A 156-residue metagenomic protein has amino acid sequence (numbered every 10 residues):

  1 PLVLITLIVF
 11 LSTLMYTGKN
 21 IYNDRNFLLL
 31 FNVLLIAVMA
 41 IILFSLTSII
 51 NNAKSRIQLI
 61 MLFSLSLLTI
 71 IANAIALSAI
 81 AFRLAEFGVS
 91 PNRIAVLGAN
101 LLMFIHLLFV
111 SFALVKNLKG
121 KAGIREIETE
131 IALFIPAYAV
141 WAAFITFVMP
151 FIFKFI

Functional and structural regions predicted by a protein language model:
P1-F82, N92: Generic multipass alpha-helical transmembrane bundles of integral membrane proteins
L7-L14, P136, V140-I145: An N-terminal assembly and electron-transfer interface module characteristic of large anaerobic redox and radical
R25-I36, R93-F104, L133-A137: Alpha-helical transmembrane segments of polytopic membrane proteins
V33-S45, L102-L114, V140-A143: Hydrophobic cores of alpha-helical transmembrane segments in multi-pass inner/ER membrane proteins, independent
L67-A76, A99-A113: Hydrophobic alpha-helical membrane segments
A79-I80, F109-K121: Transmembrane alpha-helical segments of integral membrane proteins
K119-A139: Interfacial loop-to-transmembrane junctions
I145-I156: Juxtamembrane boundary at the C-terminal end of a transmembrane helix
